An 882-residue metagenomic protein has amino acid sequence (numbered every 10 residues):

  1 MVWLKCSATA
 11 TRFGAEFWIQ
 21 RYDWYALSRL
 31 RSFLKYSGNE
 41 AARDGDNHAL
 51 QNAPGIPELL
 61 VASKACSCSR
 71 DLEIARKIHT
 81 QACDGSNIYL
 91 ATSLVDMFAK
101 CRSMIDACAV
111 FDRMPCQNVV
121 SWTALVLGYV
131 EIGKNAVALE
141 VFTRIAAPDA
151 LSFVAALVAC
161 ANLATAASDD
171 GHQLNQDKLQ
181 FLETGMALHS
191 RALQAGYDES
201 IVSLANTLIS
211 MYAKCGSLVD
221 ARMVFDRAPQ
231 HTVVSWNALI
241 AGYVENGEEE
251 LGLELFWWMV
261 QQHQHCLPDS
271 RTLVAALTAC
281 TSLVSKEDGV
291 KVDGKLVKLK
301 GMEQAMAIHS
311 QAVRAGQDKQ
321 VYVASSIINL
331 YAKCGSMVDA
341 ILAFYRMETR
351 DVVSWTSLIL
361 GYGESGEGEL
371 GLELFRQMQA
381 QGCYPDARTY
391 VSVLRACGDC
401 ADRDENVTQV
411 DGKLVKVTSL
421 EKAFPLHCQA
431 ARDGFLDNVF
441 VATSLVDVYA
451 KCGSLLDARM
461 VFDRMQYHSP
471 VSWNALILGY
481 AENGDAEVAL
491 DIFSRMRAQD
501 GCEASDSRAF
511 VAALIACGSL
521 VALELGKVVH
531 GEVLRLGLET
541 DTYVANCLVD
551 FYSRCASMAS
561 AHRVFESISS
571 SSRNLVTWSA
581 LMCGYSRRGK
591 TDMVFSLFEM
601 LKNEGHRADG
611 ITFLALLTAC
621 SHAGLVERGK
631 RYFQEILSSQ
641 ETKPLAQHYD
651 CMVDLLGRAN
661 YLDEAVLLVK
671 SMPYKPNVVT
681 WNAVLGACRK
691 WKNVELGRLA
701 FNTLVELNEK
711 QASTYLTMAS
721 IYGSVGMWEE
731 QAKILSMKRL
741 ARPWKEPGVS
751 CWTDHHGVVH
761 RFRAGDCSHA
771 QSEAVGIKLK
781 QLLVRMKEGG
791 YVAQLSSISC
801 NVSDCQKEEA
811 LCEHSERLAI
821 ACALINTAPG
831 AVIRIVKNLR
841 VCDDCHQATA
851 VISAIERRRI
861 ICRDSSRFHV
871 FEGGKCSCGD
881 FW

Functional and structural regions predicted by a protein language model:
V2-D351, S357-W882: Terminal (and in a subset, N-terminal) low-complexity or junction segments at the ends of helical repeat RNA-binding
